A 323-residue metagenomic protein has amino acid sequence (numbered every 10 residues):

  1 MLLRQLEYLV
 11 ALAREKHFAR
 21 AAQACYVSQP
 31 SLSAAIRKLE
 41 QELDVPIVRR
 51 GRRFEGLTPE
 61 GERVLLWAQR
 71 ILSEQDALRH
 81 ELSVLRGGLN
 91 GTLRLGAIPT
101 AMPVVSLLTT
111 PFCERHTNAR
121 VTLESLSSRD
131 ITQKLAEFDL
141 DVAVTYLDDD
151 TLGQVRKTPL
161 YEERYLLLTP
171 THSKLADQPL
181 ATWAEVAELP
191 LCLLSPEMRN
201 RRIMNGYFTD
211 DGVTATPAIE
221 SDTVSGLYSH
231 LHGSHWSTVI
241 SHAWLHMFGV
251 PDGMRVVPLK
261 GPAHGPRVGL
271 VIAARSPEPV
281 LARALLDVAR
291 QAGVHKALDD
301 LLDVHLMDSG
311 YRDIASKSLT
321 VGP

Functional and structural regions predicted by a protein language model:
M1-A35, G51, E55, V64-L65: N-terminal short secondary-structure element
Q29-P30, A34, H80, R86-H116 (+4 more regions): N-terminal winged-helix
E40-E62: A short LG(V/I)-centered, amphipathic sequence patch enriched for acidic residue(s) preceding the LG motif
R70, L85, L107-C113, T122 (+6 more regions): Short beta-strand-centered segments that line the small-molecule binding cleft or hinge of alpha/beta clamshell
V104, Y146, A176, A181-T182 (+4 more regions): Secondary-structure junction motif
S127-L140, Y146, E197-V257, H305-M307 (+1 more regions): Hydrophobic hinge/microswitch elements
Q154-L191, A282: Flexible hinge/capping segments at coil-to-helix
H242-G253, G261-P323: C-terminal effector-binding regulatory domain of bacterial HTH transcription factors
